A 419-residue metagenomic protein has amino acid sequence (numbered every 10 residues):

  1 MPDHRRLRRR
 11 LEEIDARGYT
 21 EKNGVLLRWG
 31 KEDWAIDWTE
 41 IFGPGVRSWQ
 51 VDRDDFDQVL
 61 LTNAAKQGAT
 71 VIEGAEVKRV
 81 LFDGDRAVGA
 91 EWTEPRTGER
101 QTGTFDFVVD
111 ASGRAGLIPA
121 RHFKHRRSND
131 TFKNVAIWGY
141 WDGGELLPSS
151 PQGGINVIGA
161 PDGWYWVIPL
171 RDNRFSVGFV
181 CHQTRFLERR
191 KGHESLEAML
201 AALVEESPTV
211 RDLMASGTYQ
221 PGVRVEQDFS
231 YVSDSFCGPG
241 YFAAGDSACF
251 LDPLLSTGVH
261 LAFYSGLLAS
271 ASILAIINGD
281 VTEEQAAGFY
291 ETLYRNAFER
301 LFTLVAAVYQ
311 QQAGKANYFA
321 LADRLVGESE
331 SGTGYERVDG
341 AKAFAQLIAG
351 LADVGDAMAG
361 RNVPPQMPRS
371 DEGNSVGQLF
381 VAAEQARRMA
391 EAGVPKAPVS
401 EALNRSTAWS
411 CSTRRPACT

Functional and structural regions predicted by a protein language model:
M1-G30: N-terminal FAD cofactor-binding segment of flavoenzymes
R17-G18, L187, K191-S272, I277-L301 (+2 more regions): FAD/FMN-dependent oxidoreductases across multiple families
E21-N23, G30-K31, L81-V88, C237-P239: A short, glycine/Asx- and small/polar-enriched loop/turn that sits immediately N-terminal to a beta-strand
D33-V51, G89, V180-F186: Helix-loop-beta segment of a Rossmann-like dinucleotide-binding subdomain
F56-V59: Short active-site alpha-helical segment characteristic of glycosyltransferases and processive polysaccharide synthases
T62-M214: Predominantly flavin-linked oxidoreductase catalytic cores and closely associated redox partners
A120, G159-D162, I168-S233, C237-P239 (+1 more regions): Mobile, glycine/GP-rich and aromatic-enriched active-site lid/loop segments adjacent to catalytic centers
L274-T419: C-terminal helical "tail/cap" subdomain of flavin- and related membrane-associated enzymes
